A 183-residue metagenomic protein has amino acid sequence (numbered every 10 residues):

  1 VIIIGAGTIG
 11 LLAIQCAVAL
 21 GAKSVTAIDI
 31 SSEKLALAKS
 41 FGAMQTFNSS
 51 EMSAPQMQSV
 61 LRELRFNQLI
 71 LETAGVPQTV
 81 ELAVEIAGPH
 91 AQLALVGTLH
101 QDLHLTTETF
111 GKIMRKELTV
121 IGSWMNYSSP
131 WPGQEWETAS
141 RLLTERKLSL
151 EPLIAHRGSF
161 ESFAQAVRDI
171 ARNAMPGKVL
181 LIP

Functional and structural regions predicted by a protein language model:
V1-E51: Mid-domain Rossmann-like dinucleotide-binding core that forms the NAD(H)/NADP(H) cofactor-binding site
I2, T26, Q92-A94, I121 (+1 more regions): Structural detector of well-ordered beta-strand residues that form the stable sheet scaffold of enzyme domains
I2-A6, A27-I28, S49, Q68-E72 (+3 more regions): Glycine- and other small-residue-rich loops at beta-strand/loop junctions that grip anionic moieties
D29-I30, S50-M52, A74-G75, W131 (+1 more regions): Short beta->alpha linker loops
A36-L118: Glycine-rich cofactor phosphate-binding loops and adjacent beta1-alpha1 units of small-molecule cofactor enzyme domains
V60, L103-I154: C-terminal substrate-binding/catalytic core of Rossmann-like NAD(P)-dependent dehydrogenases/reductases
G75, L99-Q101, M125-S128, R157 (+1 more regions): Glycine-rich beta-alpha junction loops
E81-E85, Q134-P183: C-terminal hydrophobic helical "lid"/dimerization subdomain of Rossmann-like NAD(P)H-dependent oxidoreductases
